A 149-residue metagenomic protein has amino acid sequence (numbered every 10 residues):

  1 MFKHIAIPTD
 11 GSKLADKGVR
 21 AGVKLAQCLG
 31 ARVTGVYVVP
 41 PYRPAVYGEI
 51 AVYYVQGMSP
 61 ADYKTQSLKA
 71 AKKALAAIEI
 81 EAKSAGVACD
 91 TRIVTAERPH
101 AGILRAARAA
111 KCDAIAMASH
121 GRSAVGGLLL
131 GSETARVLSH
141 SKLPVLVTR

Functional and structural regions predicted by a protein language model:
K3-G57, A77, K83-D90: Small/aliphatic-rich secondary-structure junction motif
G18, A45-E49, A101-L104, G127-L129: Short, well-ordered secondary-structure micro-motifs
V39-R43, E97, S123: Feature marks short, surface-exposed loop/turn motifs that line or immediately flank catalytic pockets and channel
I50-Y54, A107-A110, E133-T134: Short, hinge-like loop/turn segments at secondary-structure boundaries
V55-K73: A short acidic, glycine-rich active-site loop that binds or catalyzes chemistry on phosphate/adenosine moieties
A77-I115: Structural beta-alpha unit
A114-H140: Glycine-rich, Arg-bearing micro-motifs that act as flexible, cationic patches
L143-T148: Short, flexible loop segments at boundaries between secondary-structure elements
